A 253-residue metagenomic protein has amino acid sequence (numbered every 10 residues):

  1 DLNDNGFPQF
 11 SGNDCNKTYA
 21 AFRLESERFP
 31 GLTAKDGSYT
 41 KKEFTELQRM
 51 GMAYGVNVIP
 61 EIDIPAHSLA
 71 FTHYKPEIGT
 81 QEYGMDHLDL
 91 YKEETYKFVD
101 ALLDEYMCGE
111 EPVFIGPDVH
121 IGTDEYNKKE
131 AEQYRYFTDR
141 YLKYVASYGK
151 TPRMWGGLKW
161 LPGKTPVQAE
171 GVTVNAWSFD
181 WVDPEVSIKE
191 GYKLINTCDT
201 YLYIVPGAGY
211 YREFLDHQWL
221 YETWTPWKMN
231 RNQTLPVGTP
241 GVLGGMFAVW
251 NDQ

Functional and structural regions predicted by a protein language model:
D1-F7, D63-H67, D124-Y126, G157-L161 (+3 more regions): Active-site beta-loop-alpha junctions enriched in small/polar residues
D1-L2, V58-I62, V119-I121, P152-M154 (+3 more regions): Hydrophobic faces of well-ordered beta-strands that scaffold small-molecule active sites in alpha/beta enzyme cores
D1-Y148: Substrate-binding cleft of carbohydrate-active enzyme catalytic domains
M52-N57, I115-P117, A146-P152, A169-G171 (+2 more regions): Loop/turn elements at helix/coil->beta-strand transitions in domains of secreted/extracellular proteins
V99-Y106, W160, W181-V182, N232: Alpha-helical scaffolding within the catalytic cores of extracellular/periplasmic polymer-degrading hydrolases
D139-L142, L158-K164: N-terminal active-site wall of soluble small-molecule enzyme domains
K164-V172, S178-Q253: Flexible, acidic glycine-rich loops studded with aromatic residues
